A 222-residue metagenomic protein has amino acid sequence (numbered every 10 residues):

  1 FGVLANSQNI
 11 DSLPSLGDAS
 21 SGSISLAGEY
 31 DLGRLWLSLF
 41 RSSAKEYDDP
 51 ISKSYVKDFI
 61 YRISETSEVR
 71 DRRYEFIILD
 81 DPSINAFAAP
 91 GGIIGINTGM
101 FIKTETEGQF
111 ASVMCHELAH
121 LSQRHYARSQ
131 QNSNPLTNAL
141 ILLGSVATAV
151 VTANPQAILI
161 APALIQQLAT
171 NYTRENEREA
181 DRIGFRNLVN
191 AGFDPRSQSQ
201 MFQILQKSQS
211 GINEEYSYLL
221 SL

Functional and structural regions predicted by a protein language model:
L4, Q8-T148, Q166-A169, I183-S221: Peri-catalytic and regulatory segments of divalent metal-dependent proteins
A149-A157: Short hydrophobic alpha-helical membrane-entry/anchor segments
Q156-I165: Active-site-proximal segment of zinc-dependent metalloprotease catalytic domains
N171-R174: Catalytic-site signature segments of enzymes, centered on catalytic residues
